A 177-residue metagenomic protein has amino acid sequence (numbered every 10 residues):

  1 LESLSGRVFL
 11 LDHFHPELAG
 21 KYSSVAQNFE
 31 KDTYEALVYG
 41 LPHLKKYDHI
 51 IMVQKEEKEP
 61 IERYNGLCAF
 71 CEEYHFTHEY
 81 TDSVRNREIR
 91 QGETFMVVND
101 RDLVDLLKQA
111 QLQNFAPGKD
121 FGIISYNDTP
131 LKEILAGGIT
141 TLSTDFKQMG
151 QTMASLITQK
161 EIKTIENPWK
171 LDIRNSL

Functional and structural regions predicted by a protein language model:
L1, Y39, G66, D105-A110: A short acidic, amphipathic alpha-helical/loop segment
L1-S3, H15-Y22, R87-Q91, L131-A136: Short loop/helix-cap segments at secondary-structure boundaries that form the rim of catalytic
L1-S5, L44, Q113-G118: Short, conserved loop/helix-junction motifs that constitute active-site signature segments in enzyme catalytic cores
G6, F14-E17, K21-I51, S143-I162: Hydrophobic alpha-helical segments within soluble ligand-binding/sensing domains
G6-P16, D120-N127: Short beta-strand elements of ligand-binding domains
S24-V38, M52-N86, V97-D102, D128 (+1 more regions): Hinge/beta->alpha junction and helix N-cap segments in small-molecule ligand-binding domains
H49-V53, T94, F121-G122: Conserved beta-strand elements of the Class I
Q91, R101-L177: Flexible loop/turn connectors
